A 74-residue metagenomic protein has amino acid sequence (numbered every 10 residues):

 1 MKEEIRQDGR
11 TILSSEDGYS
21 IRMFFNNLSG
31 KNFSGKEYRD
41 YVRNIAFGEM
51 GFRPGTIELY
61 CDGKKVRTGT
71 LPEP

Functional and structural regions predicted by a protein language model:
M1-T11, E16-R22: Short aromatic-glycine-(Arg/Gly/Cys) micro-motifs in beta-strand/loop hairpins
G9, N26, I45-F47: Short, flexible coil/linker segments at or flanking structured domains
T11, N27-S29, K65: Residues that cap or initiate secondary-structure elements
S20-K31, P74: Short, surface-exposed linear segments at secondary-structure transitions and domain or protein termini
N32-P74: Short, mixed-charge low-complexity intrinsically disordered segments
